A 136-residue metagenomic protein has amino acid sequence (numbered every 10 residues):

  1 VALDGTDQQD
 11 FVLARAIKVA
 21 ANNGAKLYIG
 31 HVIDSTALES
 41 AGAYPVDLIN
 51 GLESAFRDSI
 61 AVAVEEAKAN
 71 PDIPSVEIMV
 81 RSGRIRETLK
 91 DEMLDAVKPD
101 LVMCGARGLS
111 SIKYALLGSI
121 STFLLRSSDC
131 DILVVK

Functional and structural regions predicted by a protein language model:
V1-A43, N70: Small/aliphatic-rich secondary-structure junction motif
V12, E39-G42, T88-D91, Y114-A115: Short, well-ordered secondary-structure micro-motifs
Y28-G30, E77-R81, L133: General small-molecule cofactor/ligand-binding pocket signal
H31-V32, G105-R107, K136: Short secondary-structure boundary segments
Y44-L48, D95, I120: Short, hinge-like loop/turn segments at secondary-structure boundaries
V46-S59: A short acidic, glycine-rich active-site loop that binds or catalyzes chemistry on phosphate/adenosine moieties
E65-V102: Structural beta-alpha unit
L101-F123: Glycine-rich, Arg-bearing micro-motifs that act as flexible, cationic patches
